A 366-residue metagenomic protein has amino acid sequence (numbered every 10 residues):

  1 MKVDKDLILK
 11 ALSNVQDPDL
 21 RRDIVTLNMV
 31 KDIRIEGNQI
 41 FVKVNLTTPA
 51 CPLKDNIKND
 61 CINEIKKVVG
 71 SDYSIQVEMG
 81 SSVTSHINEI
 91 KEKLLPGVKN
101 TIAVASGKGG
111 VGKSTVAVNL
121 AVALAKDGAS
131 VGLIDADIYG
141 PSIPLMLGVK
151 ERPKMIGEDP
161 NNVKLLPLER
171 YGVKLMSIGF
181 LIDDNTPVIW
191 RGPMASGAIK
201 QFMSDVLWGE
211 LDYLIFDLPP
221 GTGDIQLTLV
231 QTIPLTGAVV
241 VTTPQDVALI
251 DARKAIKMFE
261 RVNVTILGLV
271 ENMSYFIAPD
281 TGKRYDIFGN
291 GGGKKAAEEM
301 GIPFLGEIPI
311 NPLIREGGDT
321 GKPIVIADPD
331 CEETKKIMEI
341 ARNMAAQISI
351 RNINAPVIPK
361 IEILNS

Functional and structural regions predicted by a protein language model:
M1-K31, I35: N-proximal, solvent-exposed amphipathic alpha-helical segments enriched in charged/polar residues
L12, V30, C51, I65 (+12 more regions): Residue-level signature of catalytic and energy-coupling elements of molecular machines, predominantly ATP/GTP-dependent
T26-M29, R34-I40, T47-A105, A341 (+3 more regions): Extreme N-terminal, non-catalytic leader segments that precede Walker-type/kinase nucleotide-binding cores
N59-C61, E92, D205, D212-T320: Conserved catalytic-core segment of NTP-binding enzymes
T101-D137: Walker A/P-loop phosphate-binding motif and the immediately C-terminal alpha-helix
L124, S130-N185, S196: Phosphate-binding loop that captures ATP/GTP phosphates
G179-L229: Phosphate-binding/switch loop-helix module in NTP-utilizing enzymes
T320-C331: C-terminal boundary of histidine-terminating zinc-finger modules
